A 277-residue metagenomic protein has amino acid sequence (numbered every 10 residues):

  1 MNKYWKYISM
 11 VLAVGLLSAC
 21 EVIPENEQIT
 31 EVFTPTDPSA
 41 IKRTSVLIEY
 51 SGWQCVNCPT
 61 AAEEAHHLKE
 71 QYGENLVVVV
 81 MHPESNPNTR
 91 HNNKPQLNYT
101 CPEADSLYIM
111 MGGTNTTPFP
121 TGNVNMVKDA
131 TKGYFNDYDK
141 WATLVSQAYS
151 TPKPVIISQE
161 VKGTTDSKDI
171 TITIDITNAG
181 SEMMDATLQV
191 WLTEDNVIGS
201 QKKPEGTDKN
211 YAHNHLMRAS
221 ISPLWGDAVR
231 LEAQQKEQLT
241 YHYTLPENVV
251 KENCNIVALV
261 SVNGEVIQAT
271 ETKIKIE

Functional and structural regions predicted by a protein language model:
M1-V46: Bacterial Sec-dependent N-terminal signal peptides
L16, S51-Q54, L97: Secretory pathway export signals and precursors
Q28-I29, F33, R43, P59-T60 (+3 more regions): Membrane engagement elements in two modes
P35-D37, L68, M111-G112, A179: Short, flexible, glycine/charge-rich loop motifs used to bind or transfer phosphoryl groups or to couple energy/partner
T36-N86: Local sequence-structure signature of Cys/Sec-based thiol-disulfide redox active-site neighborhoods
V80-E277: Short, conserved sequence motifs used for protein processing/export or organelle targeting and for catalysis
